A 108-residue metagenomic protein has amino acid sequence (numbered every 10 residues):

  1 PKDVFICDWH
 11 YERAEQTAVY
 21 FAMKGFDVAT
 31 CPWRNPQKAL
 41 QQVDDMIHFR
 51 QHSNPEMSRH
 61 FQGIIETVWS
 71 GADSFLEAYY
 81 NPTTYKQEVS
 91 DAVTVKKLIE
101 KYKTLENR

Functional and structural regions predicted by a protein language model:
P1-R108: Substrate-binding groove of N-acetylhexosamine-processing glycoside hydrolases
